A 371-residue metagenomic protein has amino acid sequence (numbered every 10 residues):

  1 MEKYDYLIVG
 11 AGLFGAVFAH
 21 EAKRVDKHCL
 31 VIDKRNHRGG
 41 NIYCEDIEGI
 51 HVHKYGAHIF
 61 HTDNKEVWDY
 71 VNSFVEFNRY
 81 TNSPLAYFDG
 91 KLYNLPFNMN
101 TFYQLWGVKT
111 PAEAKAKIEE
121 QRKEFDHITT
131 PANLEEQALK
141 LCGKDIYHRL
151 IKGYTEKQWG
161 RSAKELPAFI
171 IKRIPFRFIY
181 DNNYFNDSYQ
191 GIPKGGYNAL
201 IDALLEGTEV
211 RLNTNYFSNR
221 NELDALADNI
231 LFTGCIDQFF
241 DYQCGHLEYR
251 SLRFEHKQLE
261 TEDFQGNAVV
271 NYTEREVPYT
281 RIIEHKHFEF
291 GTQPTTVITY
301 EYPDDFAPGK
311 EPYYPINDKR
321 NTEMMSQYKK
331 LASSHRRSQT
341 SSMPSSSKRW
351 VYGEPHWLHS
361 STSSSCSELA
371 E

Functional and structural regions predicted by a protein language model:
M1-F14, L30: Beta1/beta-strand and adjacent pyrophosphate-binding region of the FAD-binding site in flavoprotein oxidoreductases
M1-Y6, R24-V25, N198: Extreme N-terminal leader/targeting segments of oxidoreductases
A11, T233-C235, S345: Glycine-rich, N-terminal phosphate-binding loop of Rossmann-like dinucleotide-binding domains
H20-E48: Glycine-rich FAD pyrophosphate-binding loop
E48-E124: Dinucleotide-binding Rossmann-like beta1-alpha1 core, especially the glycine-rich loop that anchors the ADP
D89-Y93, M99-D228, T233-F240: Active-site/ligand-binding neighborhood in enzyme catalytic cores
F217-L331: Mid-domain catalytic core of redox enzymes that form a hydrophobic substrate pocket/lid adjacent to a catalytic redox
E311-E371: C-terminal catalytic lobe of FAD-dependent flavoproteins
